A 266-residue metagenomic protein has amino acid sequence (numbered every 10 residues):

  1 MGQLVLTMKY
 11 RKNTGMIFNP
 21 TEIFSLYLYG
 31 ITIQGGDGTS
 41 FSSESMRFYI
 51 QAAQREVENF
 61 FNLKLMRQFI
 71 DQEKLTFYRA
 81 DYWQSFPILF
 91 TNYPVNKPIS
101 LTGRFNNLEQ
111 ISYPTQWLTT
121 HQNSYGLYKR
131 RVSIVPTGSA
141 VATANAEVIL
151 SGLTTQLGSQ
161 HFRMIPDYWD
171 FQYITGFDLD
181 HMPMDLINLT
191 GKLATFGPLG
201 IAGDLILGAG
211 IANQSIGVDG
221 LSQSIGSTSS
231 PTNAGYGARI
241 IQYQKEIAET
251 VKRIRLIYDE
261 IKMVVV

Functional and structural regions predicted by a protein language model:
M1-N188, K192, I201, P231-V266: Conserved short "hinge" loops at termini or chain/domain junctions
I201-G217, L221: Short conserved catalytic/interaction loops centered on acidic-Pro-aromatic/His motifs
G217, S224-S229: Glycine-rich, aromatic-bearing surface loops/beta-hairpins
